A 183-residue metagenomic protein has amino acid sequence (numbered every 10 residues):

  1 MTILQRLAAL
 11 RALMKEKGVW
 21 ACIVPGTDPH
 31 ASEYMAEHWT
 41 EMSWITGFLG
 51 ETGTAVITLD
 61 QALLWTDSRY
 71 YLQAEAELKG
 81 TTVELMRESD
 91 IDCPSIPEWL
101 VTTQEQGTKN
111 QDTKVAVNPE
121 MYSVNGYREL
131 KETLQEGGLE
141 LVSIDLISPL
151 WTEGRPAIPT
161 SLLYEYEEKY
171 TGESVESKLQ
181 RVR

Functional and structural regions predicted by a protein language model:
T2-Q104, N118, Y122-R183: N-terminal accessory/capping or targeting/presequence segment of soluble
T103-T113: Short, basic, low-complexity termini and linkers enriched in Ser/Thr/Gly/Pro that act as targeting/leader peptides
